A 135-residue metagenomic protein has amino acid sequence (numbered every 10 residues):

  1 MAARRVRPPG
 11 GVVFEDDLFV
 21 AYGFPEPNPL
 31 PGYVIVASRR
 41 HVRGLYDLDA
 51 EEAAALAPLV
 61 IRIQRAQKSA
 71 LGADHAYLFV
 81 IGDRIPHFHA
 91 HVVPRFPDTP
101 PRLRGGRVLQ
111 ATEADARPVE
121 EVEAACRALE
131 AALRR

Functional and structural regions predicted by a protein language model:
M1-R135: HIT superfamily nucleotide-processing domains
